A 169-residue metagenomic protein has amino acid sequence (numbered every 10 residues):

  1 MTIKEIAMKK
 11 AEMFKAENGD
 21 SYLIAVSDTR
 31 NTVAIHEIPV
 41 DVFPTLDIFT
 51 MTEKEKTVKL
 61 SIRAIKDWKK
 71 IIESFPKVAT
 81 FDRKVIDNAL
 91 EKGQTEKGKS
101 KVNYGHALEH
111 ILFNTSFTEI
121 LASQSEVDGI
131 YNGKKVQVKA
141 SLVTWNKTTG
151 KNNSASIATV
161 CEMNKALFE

Functional and structural regions predicted by a protein language model:
M1-E169: Nucleic-acid endonuclease domains
